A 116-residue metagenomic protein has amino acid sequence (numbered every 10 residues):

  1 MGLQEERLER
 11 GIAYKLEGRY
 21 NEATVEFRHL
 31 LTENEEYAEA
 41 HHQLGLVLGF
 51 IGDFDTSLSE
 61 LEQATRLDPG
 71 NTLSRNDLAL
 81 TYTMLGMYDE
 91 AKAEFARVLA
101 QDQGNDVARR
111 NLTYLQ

Functional and structural regions predicted by a protein language model:
G2-E5, L16-H29, F50-Q63, L85-R97: Structural signature of tandem alpha-helical TPR/SEL1-like repeats, specifically the intra-repeat loop/turn
E62-G86: Mid-chain, well-packed structural core segment of small domains
T83-Q116: TPR/TPR-like (Sel1-like) alpha-helical repeat modules
